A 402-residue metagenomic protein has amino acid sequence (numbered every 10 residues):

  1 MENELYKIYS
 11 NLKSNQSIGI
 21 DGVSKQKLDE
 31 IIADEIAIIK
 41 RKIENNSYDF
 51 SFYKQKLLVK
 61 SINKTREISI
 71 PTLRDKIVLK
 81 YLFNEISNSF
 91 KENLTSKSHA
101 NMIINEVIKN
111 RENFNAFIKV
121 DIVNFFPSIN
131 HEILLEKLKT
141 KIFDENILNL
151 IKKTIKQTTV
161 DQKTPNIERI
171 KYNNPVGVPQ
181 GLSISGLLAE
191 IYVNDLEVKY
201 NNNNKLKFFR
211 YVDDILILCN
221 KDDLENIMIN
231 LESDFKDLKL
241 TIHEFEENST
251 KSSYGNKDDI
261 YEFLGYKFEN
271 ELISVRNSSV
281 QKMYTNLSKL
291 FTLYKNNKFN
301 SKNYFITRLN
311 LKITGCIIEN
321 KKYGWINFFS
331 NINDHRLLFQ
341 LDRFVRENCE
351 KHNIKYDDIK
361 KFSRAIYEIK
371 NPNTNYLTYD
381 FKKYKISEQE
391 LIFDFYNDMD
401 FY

Functional and structural regions predicted by a protein language model:
M1-A37, F362-N373, E388-Y402: Non-catalytic, polymerase-adjacent accessory regions of viral genome-replication enzymes
K42-N63, L150-E168: Reverse-transcriptase-like RNA-dependent polymerase core
T65-L94, N173-N201: Conserved pre-motif C helix in the palm subdomain of viral-like polymerases
K76, K80, R169, N173 (+3 more regions): Right-hand nucleic-acid polymerase module
K76-N130: Active-site-proximal segment of RNA-dependent polymerases
K109-V212, L216-N230, D234, S253-I260: Conserved polymerase palm-domain catalytic core
D222-I242, N270-V275: Helical (often loop-to-helix) elements that flank the catalytic cores of nucleotide-handling enzymes
